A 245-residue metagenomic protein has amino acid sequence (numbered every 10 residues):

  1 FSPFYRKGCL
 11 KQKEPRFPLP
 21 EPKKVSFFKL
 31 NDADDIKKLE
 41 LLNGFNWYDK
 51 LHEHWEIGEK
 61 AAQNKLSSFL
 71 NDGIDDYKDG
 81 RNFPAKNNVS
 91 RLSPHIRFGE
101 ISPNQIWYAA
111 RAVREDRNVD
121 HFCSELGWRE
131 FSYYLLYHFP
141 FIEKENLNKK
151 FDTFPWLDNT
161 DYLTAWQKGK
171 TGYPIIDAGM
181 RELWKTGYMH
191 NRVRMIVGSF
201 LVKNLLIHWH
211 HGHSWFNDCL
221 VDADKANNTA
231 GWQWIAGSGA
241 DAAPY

Functional and structural regions predicted by a protein language model:
P3-K150: Glycine/tryptophan-enriched, flexible segments
N87-Y245: Active-site-proximal binding-pocket segments
